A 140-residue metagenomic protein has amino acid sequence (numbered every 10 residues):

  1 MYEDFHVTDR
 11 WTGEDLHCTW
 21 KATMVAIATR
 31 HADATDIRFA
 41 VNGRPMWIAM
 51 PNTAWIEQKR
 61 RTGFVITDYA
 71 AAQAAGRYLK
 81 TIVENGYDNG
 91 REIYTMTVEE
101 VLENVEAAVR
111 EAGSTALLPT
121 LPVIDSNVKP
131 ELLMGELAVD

Functional and structural regions predicted by a protein language model:
M1-D140: Extended, alpha-helix-rich binding/interface surfaces that flank or overlap catalytic cores and mediate recognition
